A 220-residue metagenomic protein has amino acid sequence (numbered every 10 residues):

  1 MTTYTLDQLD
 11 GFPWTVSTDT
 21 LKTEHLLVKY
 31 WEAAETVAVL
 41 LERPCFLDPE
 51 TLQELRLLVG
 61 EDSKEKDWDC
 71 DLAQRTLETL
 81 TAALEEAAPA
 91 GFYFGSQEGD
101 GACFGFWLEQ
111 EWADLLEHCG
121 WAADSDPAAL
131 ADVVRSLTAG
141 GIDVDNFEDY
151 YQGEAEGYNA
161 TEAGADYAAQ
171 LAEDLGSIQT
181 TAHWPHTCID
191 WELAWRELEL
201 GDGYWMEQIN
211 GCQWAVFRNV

Functional and structural regions predicted by a protein language model:
M1-V220: Acidic interaction surfaces
